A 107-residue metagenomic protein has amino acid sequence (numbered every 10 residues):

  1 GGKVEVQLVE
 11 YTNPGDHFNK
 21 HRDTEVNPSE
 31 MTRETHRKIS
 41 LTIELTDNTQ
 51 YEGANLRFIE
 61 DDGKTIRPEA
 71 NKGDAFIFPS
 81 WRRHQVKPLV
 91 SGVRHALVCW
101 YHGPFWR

Functional and structural regions predicted by a protein language model:
G1-R107: Catalytic core of non-heme Fe(II) oxygenases with the double-stranded beta-helix
